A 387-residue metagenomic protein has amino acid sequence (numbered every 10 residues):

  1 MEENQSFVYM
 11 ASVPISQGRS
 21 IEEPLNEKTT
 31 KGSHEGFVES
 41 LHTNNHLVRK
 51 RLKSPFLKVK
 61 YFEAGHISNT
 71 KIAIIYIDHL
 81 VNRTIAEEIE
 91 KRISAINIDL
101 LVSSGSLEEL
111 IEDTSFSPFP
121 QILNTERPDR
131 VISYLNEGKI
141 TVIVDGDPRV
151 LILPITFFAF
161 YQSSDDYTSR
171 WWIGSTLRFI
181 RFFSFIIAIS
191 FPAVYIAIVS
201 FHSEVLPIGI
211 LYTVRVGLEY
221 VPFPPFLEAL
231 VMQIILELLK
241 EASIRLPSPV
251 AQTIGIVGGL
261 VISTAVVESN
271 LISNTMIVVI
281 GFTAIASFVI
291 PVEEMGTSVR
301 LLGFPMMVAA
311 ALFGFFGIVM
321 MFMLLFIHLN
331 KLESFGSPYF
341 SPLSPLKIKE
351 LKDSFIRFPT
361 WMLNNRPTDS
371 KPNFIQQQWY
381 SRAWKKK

Functional and structural regions predicted by a protein language model:
M1-P225, F335-N364, S370-K386: Cytosolic regulatory modules rich in charged/polar residues
T30, N45, A229, G317 (+1 more regions): Functionally constrained cores in energy, signaling, and assembly domains
R51-P55, R92-D99, Y134, G138 (+8 more regions): Conserved, well-folded catalytic cores of nucleic-acid-processing and energy-transducing macromolecular machines
I67, V150, I254, G281 (+1 more regions): Positions that flank functional sites
S184-S203, L218-E294, S298-V299, F304-A310 (+1 more regions): Transmembrane alpha-helix detector for multi-pass membrane proteins
N274-M276, I280-K387: Hydrophobic alpha-helical transmembrane segments of membrane transport and translocation systems, primarily multi-pass
